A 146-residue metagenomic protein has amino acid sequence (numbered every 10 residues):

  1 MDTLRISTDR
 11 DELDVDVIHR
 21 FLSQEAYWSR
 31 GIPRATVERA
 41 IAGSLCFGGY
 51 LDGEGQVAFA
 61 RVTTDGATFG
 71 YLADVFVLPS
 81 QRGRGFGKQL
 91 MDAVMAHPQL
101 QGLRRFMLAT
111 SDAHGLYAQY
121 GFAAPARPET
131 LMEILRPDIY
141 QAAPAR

Functional and structural regions predicted by a protein language model:
M1-I32, Y50, A143-R146: Short amphipathic alpha-helix that is part of the acyltransferase structural core
R5-R10, D14, D92-R105: Short, flexible, glycine-rich and Lys/Arg-enriched loop motifs at helix boundaries that contact anionic partners
A35-G53, V57-F76: A conserved beta-strand-loop-helix scaffold within acyl/acetyltransferase catalytic domains
Q81-L90: Conserved acetyl-CoA pyrophosphate-binding loop and the N-cap/start of the following alpha-helix in GNAT-like
K88, L100-R136: Conserved active-site alpha-helix within GNAT-family acetyltransferase domains
D138-Q141: Short helix-loop capping/hinge motifs at secondary-structure junctions, enriched in acidic/polar residues
